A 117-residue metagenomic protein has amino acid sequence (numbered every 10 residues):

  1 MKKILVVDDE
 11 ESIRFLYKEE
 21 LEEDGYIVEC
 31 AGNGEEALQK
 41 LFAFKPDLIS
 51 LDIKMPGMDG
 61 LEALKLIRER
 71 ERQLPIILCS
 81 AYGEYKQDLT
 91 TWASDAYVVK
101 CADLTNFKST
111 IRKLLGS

Functional and structural regions predicted by a protein language model:
F15-E23: Charged docking surfaces used in two-component/phosphorelay signaling
G25-G32, K40: Short hydrophobic/Thr-rich beta-strand motif most characteristic of the beta2 strand and flanking loop of CheY-like
N33-E36, D59-E62: Acidic catalytic/metal-coordinating carboxylates
F42-F44, L66-Q73, T90-W92: Conserved phosphotransfer cores of two-component systems
F44-S50: Active-site beta3 strand of CheY-like receiver
M55: Receiver (REC) domain active-site loop signature in two-component systems and cognate sites in sensor histidine kinases
E62, Y82-S109: Alpha4 helix (beta4-alpha4-beta5 surface) of REC/receiver domains from two-component response regulators
